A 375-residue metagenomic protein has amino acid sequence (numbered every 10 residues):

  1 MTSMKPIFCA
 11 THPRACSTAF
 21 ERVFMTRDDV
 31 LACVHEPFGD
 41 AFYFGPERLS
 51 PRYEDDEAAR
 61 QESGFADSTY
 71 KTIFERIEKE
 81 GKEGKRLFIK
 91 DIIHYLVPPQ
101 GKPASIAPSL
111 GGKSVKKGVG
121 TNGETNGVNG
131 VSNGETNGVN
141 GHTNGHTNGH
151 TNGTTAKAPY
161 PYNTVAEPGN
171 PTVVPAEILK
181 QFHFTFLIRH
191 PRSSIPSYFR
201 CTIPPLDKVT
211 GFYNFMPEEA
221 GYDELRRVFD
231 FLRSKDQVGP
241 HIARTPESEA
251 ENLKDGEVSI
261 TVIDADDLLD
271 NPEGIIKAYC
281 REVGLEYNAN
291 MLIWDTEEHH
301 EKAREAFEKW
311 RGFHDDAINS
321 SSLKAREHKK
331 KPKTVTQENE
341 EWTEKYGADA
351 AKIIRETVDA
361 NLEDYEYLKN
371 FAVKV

Functional and structural regions predicted by a protein language model:
M1-K85, D91: PAPS-dependent sulfotransferase catalytic core
M1-P6, T136, E286-V375: PAPS-dependent sulfotransferases, especially Golgi type II membrane carbohydrate sulfotransferases
C16-R27, I263-A289, A303-I318: PAPS/PAP-binding and catalytic site of the sulfotransferase fold
A19, V23, E224-F231, A278 (+2 more regions): Amphipathic alpha-helical segments that form well-ordered structural scaffolds and often line/cohere around active
C33, R86-F88, F184, I260-V262 (+1 more regions): Conserved beta-strand scaffold positions in the cores of enzyme catalytic domains, especially in NTP/NDP-utilizing
A41-Y43, S194, E297: Generic structural signal for helix capping and beta-alpha/helix-loop junctions
Q61-T69, A166, P217-E224, N271 (+1 more regions): Soluble or luminal CAZymes and related metallo-dependent hydrolases
I93-N290: PAPS-dependent sulfotransferase catalytic domain
